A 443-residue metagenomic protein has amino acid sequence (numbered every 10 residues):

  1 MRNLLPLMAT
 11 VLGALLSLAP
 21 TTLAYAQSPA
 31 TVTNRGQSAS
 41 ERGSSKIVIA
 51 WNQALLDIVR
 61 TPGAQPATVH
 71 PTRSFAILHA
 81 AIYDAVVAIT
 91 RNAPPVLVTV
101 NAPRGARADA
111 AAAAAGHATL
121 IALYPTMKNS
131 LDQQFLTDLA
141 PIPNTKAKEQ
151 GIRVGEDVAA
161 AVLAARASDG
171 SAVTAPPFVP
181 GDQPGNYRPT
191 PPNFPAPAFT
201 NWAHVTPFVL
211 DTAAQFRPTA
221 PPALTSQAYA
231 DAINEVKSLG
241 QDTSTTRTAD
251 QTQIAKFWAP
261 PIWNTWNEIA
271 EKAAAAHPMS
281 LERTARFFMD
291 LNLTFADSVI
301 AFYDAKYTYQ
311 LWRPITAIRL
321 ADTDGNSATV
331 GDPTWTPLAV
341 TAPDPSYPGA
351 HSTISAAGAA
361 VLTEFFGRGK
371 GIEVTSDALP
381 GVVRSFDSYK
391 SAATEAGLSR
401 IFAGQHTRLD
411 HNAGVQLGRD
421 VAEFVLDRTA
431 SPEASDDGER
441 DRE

Functional and structural regions predicted by a protein language model:
M1-L4: Positively charged n-region of N-terminal signal peptides that target proteins for export
M8-T21: Bacterial N-terminal signal peptides
P20-S28: Bacterial Sec-dependent N-terminal signal peptides
Q27-E443: Acidic/polar surface patches and capping/hinge elements
